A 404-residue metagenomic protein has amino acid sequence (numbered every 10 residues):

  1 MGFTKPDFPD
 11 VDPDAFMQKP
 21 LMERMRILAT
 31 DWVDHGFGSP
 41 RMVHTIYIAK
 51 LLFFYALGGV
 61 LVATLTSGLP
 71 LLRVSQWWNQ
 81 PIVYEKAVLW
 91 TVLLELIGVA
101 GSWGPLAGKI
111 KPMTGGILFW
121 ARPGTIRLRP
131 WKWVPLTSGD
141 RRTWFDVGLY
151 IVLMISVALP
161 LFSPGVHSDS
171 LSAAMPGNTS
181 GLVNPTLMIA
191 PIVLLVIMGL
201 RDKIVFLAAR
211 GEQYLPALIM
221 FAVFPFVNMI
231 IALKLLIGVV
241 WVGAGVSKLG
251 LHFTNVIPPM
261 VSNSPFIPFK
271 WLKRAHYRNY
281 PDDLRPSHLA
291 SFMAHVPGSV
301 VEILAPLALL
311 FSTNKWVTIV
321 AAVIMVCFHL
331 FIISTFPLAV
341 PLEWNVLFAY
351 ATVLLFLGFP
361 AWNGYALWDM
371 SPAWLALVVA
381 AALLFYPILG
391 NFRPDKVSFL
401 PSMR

Functional and structural regions predicted by a protein language model:
G2-R404: Alpha-helical membrane-anchoring segments
